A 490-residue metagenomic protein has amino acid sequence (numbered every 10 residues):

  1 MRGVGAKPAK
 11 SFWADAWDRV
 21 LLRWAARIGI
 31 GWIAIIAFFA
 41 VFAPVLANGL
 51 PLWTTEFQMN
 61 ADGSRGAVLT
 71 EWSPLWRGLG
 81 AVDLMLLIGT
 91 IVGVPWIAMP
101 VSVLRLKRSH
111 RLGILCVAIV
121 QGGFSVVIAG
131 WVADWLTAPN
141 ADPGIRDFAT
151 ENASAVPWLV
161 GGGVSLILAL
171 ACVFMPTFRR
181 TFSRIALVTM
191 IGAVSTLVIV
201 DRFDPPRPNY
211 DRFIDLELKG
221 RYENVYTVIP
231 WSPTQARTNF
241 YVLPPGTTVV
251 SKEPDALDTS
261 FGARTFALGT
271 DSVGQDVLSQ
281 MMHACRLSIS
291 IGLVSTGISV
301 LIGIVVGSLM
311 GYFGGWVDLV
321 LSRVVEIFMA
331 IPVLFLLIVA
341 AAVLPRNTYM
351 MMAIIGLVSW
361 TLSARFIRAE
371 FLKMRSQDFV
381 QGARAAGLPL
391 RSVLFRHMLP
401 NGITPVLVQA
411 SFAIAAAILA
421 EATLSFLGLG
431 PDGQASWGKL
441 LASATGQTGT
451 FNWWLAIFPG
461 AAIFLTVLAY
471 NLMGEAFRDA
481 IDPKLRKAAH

Functional and structural regions predicted by a protein language model:
M1-S299, I304, L440, A444-G460 (+3 more regions): Gly/Trp-centered helix-boundary motif
P176-A186, L197, T270-H490: Alpha-helical transmembrane segments of integral membrane proteins, especially multi-pass inner/plasma-membrane
